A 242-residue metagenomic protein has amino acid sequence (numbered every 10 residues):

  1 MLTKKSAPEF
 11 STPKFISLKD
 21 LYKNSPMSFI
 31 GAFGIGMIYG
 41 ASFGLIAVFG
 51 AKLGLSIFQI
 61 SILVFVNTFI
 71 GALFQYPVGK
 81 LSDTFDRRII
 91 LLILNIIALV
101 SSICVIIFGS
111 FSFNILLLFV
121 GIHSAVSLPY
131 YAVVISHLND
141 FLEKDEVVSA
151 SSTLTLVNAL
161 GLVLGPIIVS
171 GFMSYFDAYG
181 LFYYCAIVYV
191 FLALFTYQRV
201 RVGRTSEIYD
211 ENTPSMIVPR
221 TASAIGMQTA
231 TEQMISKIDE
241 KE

Functional and structural regions predicted by a protein language model:
M1-F10, L192-V200: C-terminal membrane-cytosol helix-exit motif in multi-pass small-molecule transporters
F10-P13, R199-E242: Intrinsic disorder in cytosolic terminal tails and internal cytosolic loops of multi-pass membrane transporters
Y22-A41, G121, A125: Pair of pore-lining "gating" transmembrane helices in MFS-fold secondary transporters
I57, L142-L154: Loop-to-transmembrane helix entry/capping segments in MFS-fold secondary transporters and related SLC/MFSD carriers
Q75-D86, M173-S174: Helix-to-loop junctions at the C-terminal end of transmembrane segments in multipass secondary transporters
I89-C104, A186: Structural signature of the two symmetry-related core transmembrane helices
L128-L142: Intracellular juxtamembrane helix-capping segments at the cytosolic ends of symmetry-related transmembrane helices
G171-Y189: A membrane-interface helix-boundary motif in multi-pass transporters
